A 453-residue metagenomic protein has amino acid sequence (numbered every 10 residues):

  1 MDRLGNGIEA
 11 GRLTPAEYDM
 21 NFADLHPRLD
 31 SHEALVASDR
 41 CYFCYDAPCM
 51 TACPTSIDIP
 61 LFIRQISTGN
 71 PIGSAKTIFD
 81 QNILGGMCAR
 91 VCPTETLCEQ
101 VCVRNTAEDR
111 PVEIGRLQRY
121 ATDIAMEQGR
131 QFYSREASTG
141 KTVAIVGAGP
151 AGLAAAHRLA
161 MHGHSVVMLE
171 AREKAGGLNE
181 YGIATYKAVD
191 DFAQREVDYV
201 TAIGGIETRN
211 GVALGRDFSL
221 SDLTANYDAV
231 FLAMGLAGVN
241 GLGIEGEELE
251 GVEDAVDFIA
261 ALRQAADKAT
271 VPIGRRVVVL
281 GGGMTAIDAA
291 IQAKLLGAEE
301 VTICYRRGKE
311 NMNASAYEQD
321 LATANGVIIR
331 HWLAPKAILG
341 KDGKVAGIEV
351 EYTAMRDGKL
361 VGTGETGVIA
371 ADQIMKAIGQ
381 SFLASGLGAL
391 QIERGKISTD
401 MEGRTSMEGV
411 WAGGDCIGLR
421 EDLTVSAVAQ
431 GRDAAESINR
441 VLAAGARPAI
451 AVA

Functional and structural regions predicted by a protein language model:
M1-T142, V230-E250, G340-V345, A371 (+4 more regions): Ferredoxin-type iron-sulfur electron-transfer modules and their immediate structural context
I83, G149-P150, K174, G283-T285 (+1 more regions): Residue-level detector of alpha-helix initiation sites
A137, T142-V146, Q194-I244, A337-E349 (+1 more regions): Feature captures the FAD/FMN-dependent oxidoreductase FAD-binding
S138-A151, I273-L280: Beta1/beta-strand and adjacent pyrophosphate-binding region of the FAD-binding site in flavoprotein oxidoreductases
T142-V167, A286-K294: N-terminal Rossmann-like FAD-binding beta1-loop-alpha1 element of flavoenzymes
V143-I145, V166, V277, V301 (+1 more regions): Conserved hydrophobic helix-helix packing surfaces used for dimerization/oligomerization
S165-M168, R172-A202, E207-N210, A290-A337 (+1 more regions): Rossmann-like dinucleotide-binding cores of NAD(P)H-dependent redox enzymes
E248-R275, K359-E421: FAD-site-proximal beta/loop scaffold in flavoenzymes
